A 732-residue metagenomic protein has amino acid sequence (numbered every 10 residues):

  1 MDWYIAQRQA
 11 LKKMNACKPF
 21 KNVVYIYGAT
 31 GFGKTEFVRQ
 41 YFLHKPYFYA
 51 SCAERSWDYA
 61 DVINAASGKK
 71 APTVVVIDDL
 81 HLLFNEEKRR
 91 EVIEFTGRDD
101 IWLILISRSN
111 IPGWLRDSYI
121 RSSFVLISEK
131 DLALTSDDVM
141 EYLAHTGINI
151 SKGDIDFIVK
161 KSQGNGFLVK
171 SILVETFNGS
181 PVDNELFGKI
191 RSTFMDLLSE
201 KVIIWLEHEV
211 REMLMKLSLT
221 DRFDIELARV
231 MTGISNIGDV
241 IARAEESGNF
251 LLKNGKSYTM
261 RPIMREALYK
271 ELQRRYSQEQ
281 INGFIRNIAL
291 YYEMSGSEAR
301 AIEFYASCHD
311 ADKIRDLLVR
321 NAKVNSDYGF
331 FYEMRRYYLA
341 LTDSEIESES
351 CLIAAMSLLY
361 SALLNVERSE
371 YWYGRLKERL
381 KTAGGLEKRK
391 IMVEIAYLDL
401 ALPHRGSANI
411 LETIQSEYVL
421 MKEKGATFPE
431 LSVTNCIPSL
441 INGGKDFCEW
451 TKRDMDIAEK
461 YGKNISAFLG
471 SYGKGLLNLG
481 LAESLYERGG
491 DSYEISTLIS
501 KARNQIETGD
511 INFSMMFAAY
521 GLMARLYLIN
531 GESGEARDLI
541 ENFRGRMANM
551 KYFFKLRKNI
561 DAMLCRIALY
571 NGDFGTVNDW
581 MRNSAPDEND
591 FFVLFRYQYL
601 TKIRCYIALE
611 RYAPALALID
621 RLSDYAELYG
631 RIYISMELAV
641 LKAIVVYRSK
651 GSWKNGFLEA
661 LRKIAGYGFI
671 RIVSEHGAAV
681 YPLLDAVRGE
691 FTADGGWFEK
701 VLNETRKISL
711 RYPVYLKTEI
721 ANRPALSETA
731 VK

Functional and structural regions predicted by a protein language model:
G31, E36, V125-L126, E141-D196 (+3 more regions): Amphipathic alpha-helical "lid/sensor" segments that cap RecA-like P-loop NTPase cores
E36, E94-F157, K161, F167-I172 (+2 more regions): Alpha-helical sensor/transducer elements of the RecA-like P-loop NTPase core
S67-K88: Conserved P-loop NTPase "ATPase switch" module shared by AAA+ and STAND
G153, M195-R274, G283: C-terminal boundary/linker of central alpha/beta nucleotide-binding cores
Q278-L352, L359, R368, W372: Extended alpha-helical scaffolding segments used for macromolecular assembly and cargo binding
A299, G385-E394, K424-I441, I465-L481 (+8 more regions): Alpha-solenoid helical repeat architecture
E345-A518, L526: Internal alpha-solenoid helical repeat scaffolds
Y597, R604, A617, R621 (+1 more regions): C-terminal non-catalytic interaction modules
